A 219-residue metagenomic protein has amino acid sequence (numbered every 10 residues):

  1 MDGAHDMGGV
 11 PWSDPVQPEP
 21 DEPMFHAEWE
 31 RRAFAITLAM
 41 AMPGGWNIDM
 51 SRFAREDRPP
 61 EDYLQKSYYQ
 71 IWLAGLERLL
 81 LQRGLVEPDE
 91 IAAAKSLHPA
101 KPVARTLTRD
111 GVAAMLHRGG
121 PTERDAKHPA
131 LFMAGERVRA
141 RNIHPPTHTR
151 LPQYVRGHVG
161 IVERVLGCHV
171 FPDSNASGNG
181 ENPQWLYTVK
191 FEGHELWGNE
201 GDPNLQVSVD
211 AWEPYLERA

Functional and structural regions predicted by a protein language model:
M1, A104, T108, E217-A219: Basic/polar N-terminal segments that are highly enriched at the extreme N-terminus, encompassing both cleavable
M1-P102: N-terminal intrinsically disordered, low-complexity, charge/repeat-rich segments that act as generic
W12-T37, L79, G119-A134, N142-A219: Basic/aromatic-rich interaction segments and small domains that mediate binding to polyanionic partners
V103-G119: Short, basic/aromatic beta-hairpin or loop at an interaction surface
